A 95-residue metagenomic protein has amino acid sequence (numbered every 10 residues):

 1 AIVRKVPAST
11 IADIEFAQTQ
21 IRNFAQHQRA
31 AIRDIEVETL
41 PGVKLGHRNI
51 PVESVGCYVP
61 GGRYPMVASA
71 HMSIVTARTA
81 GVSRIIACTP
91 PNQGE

Functional and structural regions predicted by a protein language model:
A1-P51: N-terminal Rossmann-like NAD(P)+-binding subdomain of aldehyde/semialdehyde dehydrogenases
V37-E95: Conserved small-residue-rich beta-alpha loop and adjacent elements that most often cradle the phosphate/pyrophosphate
